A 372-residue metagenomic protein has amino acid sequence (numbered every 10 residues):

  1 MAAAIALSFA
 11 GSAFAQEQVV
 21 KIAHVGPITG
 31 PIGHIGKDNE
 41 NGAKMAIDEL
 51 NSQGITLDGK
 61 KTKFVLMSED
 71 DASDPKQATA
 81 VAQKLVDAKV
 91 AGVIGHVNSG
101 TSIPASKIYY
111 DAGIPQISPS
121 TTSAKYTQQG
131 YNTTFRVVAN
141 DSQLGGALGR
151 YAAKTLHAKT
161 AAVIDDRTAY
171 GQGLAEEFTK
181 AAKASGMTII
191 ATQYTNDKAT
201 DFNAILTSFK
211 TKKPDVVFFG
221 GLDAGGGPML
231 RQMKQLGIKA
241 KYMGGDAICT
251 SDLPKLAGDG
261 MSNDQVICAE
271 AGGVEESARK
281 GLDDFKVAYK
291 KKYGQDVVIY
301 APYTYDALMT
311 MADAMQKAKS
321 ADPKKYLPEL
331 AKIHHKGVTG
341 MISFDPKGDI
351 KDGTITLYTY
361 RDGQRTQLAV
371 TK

Functional and structural regions predicted by a protein language model:
A2-A3, A13: Cleavable N-terminal signal peptides
F9-A15: Sec/Tat signal peptide C-region and signal peptidase I cleavage site
V19, H34-N41, Q53-Q128, V137 (+2 more regions): Beta-alpha junction/loop-to-helix N-cap segments that form part of ligand/metal-binding clefts
V20-K44, E69-P75, V97-G100, I164-Q172 (+3 more regions): Extracytoplasmic "Venus flytrap"
K44-I55, Q83-A91, K107-I114, A153-A158 (+7 more regions): Sec-exported extracytoplasmic/periplasmic mature domains
V90-T192, K241-Q265: Extracytoplasmic ligand/sensor domains, especially the bilobed periplasmic-binding protein
L230-Y305, R361-T371: Extracellular/periplasmic periplasmic-binding protein-like sensory domains
A288-A301, T310-Q364: Segments of small-molecule ligand-sensing domains
